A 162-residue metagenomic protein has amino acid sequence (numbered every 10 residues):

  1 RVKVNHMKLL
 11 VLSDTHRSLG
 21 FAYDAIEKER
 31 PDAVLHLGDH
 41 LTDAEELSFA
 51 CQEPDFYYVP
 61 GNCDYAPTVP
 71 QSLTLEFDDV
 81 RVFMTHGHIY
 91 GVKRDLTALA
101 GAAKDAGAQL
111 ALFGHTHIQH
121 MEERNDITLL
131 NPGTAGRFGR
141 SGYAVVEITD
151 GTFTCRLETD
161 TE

Functional and structural regions predicted by a protein language model:
N5-H6, F21, K28, Q71 (+4 more regions): Binuclear metal-dependent phosphoesterase catalytic core
K8-F77: Core catalytic region of metal-dependent phosphoesterases/phosphodiesterases, especially metallo-beta-lactamase-like
H16-G20, L41-E45, C63-T68, Y90-D95 (+2 more regions): Active-site environment of divalent metal-dependent phosphoester hydrolases
D32-A33, V82, L110: Short, Asp-centered acidic motifs that coordinate Mg2+ and/or phosphate in catalytic or ligand-binding sites
D55-Y57, Q109, T128: Proline-centered loop/turn at the N-terminus of a beta-strand
Y57, V69-H86, G91-A106: Glycine/small-residue-rich loop that forms an oxyanion/phosphate-binding "nest" at active or ligand-binding sites
